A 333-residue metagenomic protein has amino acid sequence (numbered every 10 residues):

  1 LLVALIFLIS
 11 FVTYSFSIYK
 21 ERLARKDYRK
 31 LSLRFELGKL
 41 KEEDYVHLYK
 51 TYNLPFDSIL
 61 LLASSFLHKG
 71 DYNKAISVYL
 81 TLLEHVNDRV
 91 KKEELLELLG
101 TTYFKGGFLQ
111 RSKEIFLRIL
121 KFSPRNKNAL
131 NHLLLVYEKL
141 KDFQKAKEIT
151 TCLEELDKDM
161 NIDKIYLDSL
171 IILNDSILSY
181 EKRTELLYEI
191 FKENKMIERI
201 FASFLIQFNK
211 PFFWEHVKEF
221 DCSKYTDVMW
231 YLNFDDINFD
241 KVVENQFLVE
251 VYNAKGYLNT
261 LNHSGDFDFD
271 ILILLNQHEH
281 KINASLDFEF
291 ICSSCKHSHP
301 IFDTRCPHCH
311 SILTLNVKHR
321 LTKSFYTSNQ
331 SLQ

Functional and structural regions predicted by a protein language model:
L1-D27: N-terminal signal-anchor transmembrane alpha helix of single-pass membrane proteins, serving as the membrane-anchoring
Y45-Y49, Y79, F116, T150: Hydrophobic/aromatic packing residues within the alpha-helices of TPR/SEL1-like helical repeat arrays
N53, N87-V90, P124, D157-K158: Short coil turns that delineate tetratricopeptide repeat
S58, K92-L95, A129, I162-D163 (+1 more regions): TPR alpha-solenoid repeat register
K69, G106, L140, L173-I177: Structural motif corresponding to the intra-repeat A-B loop/turn of tetratricopeptide repeats
N233-Q333: Cys/His-clustered metal-coordination modules, chiefly Zn-binding fingers
